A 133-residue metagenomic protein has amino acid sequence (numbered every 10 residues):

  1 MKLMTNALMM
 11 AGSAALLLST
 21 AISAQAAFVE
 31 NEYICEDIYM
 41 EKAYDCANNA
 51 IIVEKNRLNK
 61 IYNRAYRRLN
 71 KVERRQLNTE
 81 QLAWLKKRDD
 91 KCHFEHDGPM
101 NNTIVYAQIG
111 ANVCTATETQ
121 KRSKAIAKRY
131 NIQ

Functional and structural regions predicted by a protein language model:
M1-G12: Bacterial N-terminal signal peptides that target proteins for export
G12-A14, G110: Generic detector of short alpha-helix boundary/capping microenvironments and adjacent low-complexity segments
A15-Q25: C-terminal segment of classical bacterial N-terminal signal peptides
S23-Q133: N-terminal alpha-helical modules
